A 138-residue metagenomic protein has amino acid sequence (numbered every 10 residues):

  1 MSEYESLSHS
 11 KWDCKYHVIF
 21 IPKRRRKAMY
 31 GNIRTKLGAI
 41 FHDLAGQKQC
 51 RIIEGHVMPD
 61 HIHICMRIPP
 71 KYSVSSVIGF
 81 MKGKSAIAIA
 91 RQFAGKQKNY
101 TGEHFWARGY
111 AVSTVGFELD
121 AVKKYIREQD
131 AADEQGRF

Functional and structural regions predicted by a protein language model:
M1-F138: Basic nucleic-acid-binding interfaces
